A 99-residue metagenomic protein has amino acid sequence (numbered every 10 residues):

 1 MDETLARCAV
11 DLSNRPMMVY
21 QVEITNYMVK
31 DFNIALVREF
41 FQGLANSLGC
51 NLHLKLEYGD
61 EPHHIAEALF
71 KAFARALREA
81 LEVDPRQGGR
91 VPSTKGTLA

Functional and structural regions predicted by a protein language model:
M1-A99: N-terminal intrinsically disordered, cationic/polar leader segments that include organellar targeting peptides
